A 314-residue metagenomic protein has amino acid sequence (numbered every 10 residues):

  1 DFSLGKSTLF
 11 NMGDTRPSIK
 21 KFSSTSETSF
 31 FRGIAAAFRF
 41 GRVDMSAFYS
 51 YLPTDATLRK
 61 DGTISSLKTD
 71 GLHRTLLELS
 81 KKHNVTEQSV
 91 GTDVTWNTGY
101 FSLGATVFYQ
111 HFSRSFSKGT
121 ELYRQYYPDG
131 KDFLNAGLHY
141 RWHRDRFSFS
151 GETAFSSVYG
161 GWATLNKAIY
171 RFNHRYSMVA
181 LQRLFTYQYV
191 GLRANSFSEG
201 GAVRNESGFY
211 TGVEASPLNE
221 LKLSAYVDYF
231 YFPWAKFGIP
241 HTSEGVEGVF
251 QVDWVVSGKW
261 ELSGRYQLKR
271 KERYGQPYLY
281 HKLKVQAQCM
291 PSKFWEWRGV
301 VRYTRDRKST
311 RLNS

Functional and structural regions predicted by a protein language model:
D1-D93, Q188-F209: Surface-exposed coil loops of outer-membrane beta-barrel proteins
E87-T120, Q125-S314: Exposed, low-structure sequence patches enriched in small/polar residues
